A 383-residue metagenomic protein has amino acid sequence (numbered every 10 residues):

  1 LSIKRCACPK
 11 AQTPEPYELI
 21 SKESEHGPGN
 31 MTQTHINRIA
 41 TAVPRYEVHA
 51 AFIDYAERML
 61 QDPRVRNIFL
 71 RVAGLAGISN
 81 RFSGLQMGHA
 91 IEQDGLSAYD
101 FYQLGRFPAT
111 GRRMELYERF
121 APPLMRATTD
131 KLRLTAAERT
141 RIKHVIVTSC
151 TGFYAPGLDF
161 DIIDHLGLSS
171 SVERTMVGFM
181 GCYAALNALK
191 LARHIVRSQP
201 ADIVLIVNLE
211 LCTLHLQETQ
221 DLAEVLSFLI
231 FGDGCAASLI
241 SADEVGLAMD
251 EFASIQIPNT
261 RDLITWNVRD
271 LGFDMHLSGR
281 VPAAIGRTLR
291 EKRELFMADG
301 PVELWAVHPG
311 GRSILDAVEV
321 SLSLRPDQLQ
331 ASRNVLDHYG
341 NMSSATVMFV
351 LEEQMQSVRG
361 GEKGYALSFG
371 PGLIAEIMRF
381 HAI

Functional and structural regions predicted by a protein language model:
C6-C8: Cysteine-centered motifs
K10-Q12: Charged/polar low-complexity intrinsically disordered segments
P14-N30: Short, Lys/Arg-enriched N-terminal segments with co-localized hydrophobic residues within the first ~10-30 amino acids
N30-L116, I203, L216-R287, E291-L295 (+2 more regions): Condensing-enzyme catalytic core mediating Claisen C-C bond formation in acyl metabolism
T110-E138, H144-I146, G152: Hydrophobic alpha-helical hairpins/lids featuring a short glycine-rich hinge
T128-I142, R290-E303, L322, Q354-V358: Phosphate/pyrophosphate-binding loops at sites that engage ATP/ADP/AMP, CoA/4′-phosphopantetheine, polyphosphate
C150-T151, S169-S171, M176-R197, G286 (+2 more regions): Claisen-condensing/thiolase-fold acyl-transfer catalytic domains that form or cleave C-C bonds in fatty acid
F153-L168, I206-Q217, R261-L263, L315-L329: Acidic-glycine-rich active-site phosphate/pyrophosphate-binding loop
